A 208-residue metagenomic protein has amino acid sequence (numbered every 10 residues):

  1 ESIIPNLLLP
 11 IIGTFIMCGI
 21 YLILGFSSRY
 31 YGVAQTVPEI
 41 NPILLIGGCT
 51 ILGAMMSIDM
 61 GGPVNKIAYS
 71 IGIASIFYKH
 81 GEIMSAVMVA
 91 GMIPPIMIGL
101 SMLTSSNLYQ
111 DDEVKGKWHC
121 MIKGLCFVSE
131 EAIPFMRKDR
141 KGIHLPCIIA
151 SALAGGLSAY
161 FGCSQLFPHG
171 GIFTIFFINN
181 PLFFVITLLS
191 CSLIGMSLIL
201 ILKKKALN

Functional and structural regions predicted by a protein language model:
E1-L207: Pore-lining transmembrane helices
